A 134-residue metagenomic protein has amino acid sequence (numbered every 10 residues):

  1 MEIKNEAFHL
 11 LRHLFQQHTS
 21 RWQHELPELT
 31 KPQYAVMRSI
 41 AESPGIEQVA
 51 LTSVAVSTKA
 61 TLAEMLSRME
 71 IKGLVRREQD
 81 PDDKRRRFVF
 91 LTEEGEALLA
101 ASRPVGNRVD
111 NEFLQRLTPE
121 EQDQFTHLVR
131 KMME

Functional and structural regions predicted by a protein language model:
M1-E28, L91, M132: N-terminal leader segment of winged-helix/HTH proteins
I3-A7, T58, E121: Residue-level recognition of alpha-helical structural elements
E6-H9, A35, A50, E112 (+1 more regions): Active-site phosphate/pyrophosphate-handling residues
R12-F15, R38-E42, R103, R130: Short, locally clustered residues in the helix-turn-helix/winged-helix DNA-binding domain
Q16-T19, G45, Q122, E134: Generic structural signal for secondary-structure transition and capping sites
T19, S67-R130: Charged, amphipathic alpha-helical coiled-coil/dimerization segments
S20-T61: N-terminal helix-turn-helix DNA-binding core of bacterial DNA-binding proteins
S43, T52-V75, Q124, E134: Long, contiguous secondary-structure blocks with strong helical propensity
